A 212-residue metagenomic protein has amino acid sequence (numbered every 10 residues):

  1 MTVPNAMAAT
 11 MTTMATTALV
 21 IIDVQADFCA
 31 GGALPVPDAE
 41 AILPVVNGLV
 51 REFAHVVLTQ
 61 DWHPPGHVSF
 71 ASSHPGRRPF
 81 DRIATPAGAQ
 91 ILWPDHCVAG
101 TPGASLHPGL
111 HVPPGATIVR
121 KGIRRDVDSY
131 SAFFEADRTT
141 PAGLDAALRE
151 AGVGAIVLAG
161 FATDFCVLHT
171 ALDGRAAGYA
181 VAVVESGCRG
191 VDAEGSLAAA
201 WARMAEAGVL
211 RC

Functional and structural regions predicted by a protein language model:
M1-T2, D164: Generic alpha-helix initiation/capping and coil-helix boundary signal
T2-R125, S131-A132, E150, G154-A155 (+2 more regions): Active-site acidic carboxylates
E40, F134-A146: Active-site glycine-rich loop that binds ribose-phosphate moieties when present
S129-A132, L168-T170: A short secondary-structure junction signal
G143-G152, L158: Compact, aliphatic and Gly/Pro-tolerant "microcore" segments centered on a short helix or tight beta-hairpin and their
V153-H169, V183-C188: Glycine-rich anion-binding loop/nest that anchors nucleotide
A171, R175: Gly/Ala-rich phosphate-binding loop of Rossmann-like dinucleotide-binding domains, activating on the conserved
